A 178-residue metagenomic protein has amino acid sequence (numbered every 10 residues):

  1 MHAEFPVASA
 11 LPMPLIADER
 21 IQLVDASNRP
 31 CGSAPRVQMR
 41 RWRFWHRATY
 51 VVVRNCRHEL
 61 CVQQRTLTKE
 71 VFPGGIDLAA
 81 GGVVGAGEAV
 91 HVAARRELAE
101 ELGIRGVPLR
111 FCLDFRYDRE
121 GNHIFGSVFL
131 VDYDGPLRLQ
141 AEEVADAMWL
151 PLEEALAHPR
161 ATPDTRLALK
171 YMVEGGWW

Functional and structural regions predicted by a protein language model:
H2-P6, P35-V37, G74, L113-R116 (+1 more regions): Nudix hydrolase/Nudix homology domain
F5-Y50, C56: Acidic, metal-coordinating catalytic segment for phosphate/diphosphate chemistry, firing primarily on the Nudix
R29, E59, T68, Y117 (+1 more regions): Surface-exposed, flexible loop/turn segments at secondary-structure boundaries
R29, V92, R96, E100 (+2 more regions): Replace "anionic and nucleotidyl ligands
P30-S33, H58-Q64, P136-Q140: Short, well-ordered strand-loop elements centered on a beta-strand within folded domains, enriched for acidic residues
R43, R47, R57, L67 (+4 more regions): Active-site segment of metal-dependent pyrophosphate-handling enzymes, primarily the Nudix hydrolase catalytic core
A48-A80: A glycine-rich, hydrophobic loop/mini-helix early in the fold
